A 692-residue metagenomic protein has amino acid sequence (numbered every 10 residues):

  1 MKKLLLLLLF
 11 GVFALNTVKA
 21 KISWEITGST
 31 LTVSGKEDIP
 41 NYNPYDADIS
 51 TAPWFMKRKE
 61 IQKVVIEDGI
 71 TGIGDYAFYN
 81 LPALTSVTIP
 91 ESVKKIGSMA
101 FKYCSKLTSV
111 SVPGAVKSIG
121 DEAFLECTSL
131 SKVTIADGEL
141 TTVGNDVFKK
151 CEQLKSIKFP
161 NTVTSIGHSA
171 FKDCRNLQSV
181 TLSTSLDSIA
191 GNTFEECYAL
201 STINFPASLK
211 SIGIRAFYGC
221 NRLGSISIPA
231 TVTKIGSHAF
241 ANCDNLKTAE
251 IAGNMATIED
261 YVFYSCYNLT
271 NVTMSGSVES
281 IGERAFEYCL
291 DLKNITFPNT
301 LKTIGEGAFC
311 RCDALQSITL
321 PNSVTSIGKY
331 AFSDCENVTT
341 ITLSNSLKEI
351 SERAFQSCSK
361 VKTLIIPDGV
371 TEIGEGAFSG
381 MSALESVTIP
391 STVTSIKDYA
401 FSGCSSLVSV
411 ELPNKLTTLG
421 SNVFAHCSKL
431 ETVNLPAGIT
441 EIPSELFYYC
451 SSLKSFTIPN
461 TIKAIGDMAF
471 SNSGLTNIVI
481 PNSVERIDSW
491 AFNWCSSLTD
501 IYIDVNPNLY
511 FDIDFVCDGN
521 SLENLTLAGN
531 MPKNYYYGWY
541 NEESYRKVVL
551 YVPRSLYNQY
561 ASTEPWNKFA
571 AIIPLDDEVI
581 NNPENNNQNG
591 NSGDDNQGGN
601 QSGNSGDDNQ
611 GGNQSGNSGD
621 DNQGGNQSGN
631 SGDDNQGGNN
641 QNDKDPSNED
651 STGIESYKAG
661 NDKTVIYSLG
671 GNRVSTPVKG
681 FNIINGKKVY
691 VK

Functional and structural regions predicted by a protein language model:
M1-K21: Bacterial Sec-dependent N-terminal signal peptides
A20-G28: Boundary/junction segments of secreted and surface-exposed precursor proteins
I22-S23, Y76-A77, V133, S489-W490 (+3 more regions): Short, T/G/N/S-enriched strand-turn elements that build extracellular solenoid repeat scaffolds
G28-K36, K59-G72, P82-K95, S105-S118 (+20 more regions): Structural signature of tandem-repeat unit edges
I39-E60: Extended Gly/Ser/Thr-rich low-complexity repeat segments, especially those forming or decorating extracellular
W54, G74-A77, G97-K102, G120-L125 (+17 more regions): Consensus positions within tandem repeat domains that build extended binding/scaffold surfaces
E578-S651: Ser/Thr/Gly/Pro-rich low-complexity, disordered linker/stalk segments of secreted and cell-surface proteins
S631-K692: C-terminal outer-membrane/trafficking sorting elements
